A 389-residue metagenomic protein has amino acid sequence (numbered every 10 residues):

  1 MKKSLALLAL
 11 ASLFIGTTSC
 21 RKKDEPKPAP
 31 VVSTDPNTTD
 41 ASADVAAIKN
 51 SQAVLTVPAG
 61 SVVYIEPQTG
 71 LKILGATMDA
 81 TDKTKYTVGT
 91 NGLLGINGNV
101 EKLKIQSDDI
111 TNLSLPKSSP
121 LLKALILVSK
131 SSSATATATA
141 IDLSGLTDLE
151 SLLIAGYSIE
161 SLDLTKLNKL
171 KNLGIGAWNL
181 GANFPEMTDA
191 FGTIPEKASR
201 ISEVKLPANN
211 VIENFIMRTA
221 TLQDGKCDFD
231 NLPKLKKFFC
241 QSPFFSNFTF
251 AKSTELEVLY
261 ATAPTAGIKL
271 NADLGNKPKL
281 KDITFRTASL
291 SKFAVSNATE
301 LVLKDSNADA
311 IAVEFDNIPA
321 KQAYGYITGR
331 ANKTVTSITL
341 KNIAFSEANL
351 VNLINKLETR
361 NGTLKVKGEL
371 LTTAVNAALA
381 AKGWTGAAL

Functional and structural regions predicted by a protein language model:
M1-A29: Bacterial Sec-dependent N-terminal signal peptides
F14-I15, P185, S296: Low-complexity intrinsically disordered segments
F14-T17, R200, V211, G267: Generic short N-terminal amphipathic or hydrophobic helices
C20-S131, D142-T147, K166-N168, A177-G181 (+8 more regions): N-terminal capping/linker segments that flank leucine-rich repeat
L93, K102, N112, A124 (+17 more regions): Detector for repetitive beta-architecture
I105, I126-V128, L153-A155, D163 (+10 more regions): Short beta-strand elements of solenoid repeat domains
D108-T111, S131-A140, S158-E160, N179-M187 (+9 more regions): Canonical position 11/12 of the leucine-rich repeat
G174-F191, A208-R218, G225-L232, K237-F244: Solenoidal tandem-repeat scaffolds enriched in leucines and small polar residues
